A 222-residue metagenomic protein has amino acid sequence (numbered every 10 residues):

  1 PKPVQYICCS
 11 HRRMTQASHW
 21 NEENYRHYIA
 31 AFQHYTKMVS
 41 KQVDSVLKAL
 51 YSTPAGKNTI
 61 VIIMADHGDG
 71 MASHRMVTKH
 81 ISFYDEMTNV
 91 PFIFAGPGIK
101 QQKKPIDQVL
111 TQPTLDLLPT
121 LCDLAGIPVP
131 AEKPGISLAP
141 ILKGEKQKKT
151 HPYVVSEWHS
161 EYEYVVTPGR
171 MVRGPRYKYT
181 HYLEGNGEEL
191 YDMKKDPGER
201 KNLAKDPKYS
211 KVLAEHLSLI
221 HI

Functional and structural regions predicted by a protein language model:
P1-T111, L124-E132, H181-E184, P197-R200 (+1 more regions): Active-site-proximal cap/lid insertion segments
H67-S73, K100, L115-L118, D123-E189 (+3 more regions): C-terminal cap/loop subdomain of S1 sulfatases and analogous C-terminal strand-loop tails that border
L142, A204-P207: A general structural motif at alpha-helix termini
I220-I222: Conserved small/polar residues in nucleotide/adenosyl-binding loops
